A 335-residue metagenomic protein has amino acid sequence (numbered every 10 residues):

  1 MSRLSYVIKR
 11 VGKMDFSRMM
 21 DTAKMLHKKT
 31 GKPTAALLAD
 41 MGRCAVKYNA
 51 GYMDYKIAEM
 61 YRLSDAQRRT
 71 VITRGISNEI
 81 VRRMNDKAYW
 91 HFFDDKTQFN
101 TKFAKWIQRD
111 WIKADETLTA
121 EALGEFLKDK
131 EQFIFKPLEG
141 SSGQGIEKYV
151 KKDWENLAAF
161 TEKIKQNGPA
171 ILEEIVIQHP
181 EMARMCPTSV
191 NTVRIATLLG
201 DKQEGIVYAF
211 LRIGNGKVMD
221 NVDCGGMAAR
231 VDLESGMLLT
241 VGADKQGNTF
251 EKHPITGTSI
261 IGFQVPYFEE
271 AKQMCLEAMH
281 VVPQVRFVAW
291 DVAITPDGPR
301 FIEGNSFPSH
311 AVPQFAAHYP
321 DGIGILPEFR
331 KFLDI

Functional and structural regions predicted by a protein language model:
Y6-E125, S141, C275: Conserved N-proximal alpha/beta basic substrate-recognition cap immediately N-terminal to, or forming the N-lobe
S17, E251-L276, H280-F287, I294-I335: C-terminal active-site "lid" helix and adjoining low-complexity regulatory extension at the edge of ATP-using catalytic
E79, R83-V193, L198-D201: Active-site nucleotide/adenylate-binding loops and adjacent lid/helix of ATP-dependent enzymes
K113-T117, L211, V288-D291: Acidic carboxylate-rich catalytic motifs and surrounding loops in phosphoryl-/glycosyl-chemistry enzymes
L123, E181-R184, L276-M279, V288-W290: Generic recognition of flexible, low-complexity loop/linker segments
F133, G205-V207, R300-I302: Protein kinase-like catalytic core scaffold
E139-S141, I177-Q178, K202, R212-G214 (+2 more regions): Short, solvent-exposed loop/turn segments at secondary-structure junctions
M185-C186, V190-A271: ATP-dependent carboxylate/phosphate-activation module, predominantly the ATP-grasp catalytic core and closely related
